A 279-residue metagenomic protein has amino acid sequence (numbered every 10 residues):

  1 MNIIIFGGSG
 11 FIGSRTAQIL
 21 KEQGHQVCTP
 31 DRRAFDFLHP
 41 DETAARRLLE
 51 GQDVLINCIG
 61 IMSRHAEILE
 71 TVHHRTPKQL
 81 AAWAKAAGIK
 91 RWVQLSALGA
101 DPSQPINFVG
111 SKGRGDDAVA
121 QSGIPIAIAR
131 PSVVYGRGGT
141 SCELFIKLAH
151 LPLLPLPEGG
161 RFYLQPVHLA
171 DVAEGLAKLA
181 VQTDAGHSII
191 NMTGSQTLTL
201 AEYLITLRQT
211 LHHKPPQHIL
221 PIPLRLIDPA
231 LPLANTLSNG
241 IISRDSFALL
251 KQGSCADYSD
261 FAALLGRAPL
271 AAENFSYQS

Functional and structural regions predicted by a protein language model:
I3-Q23: N-terminal Rossmann NAD(P)H-binding glycine-rich loop of SDR-like oxidoreductase domains
F37-Q79, W83-A86, L98-P102: NAD(P)H-binding glycine-rich loop region in Rossmannoid oxidoreductase-like domains and their noncatalytic homologs
I61, R75-P131: Conserved Rossmann-fold NAD(P)-dependent oxidoreductase catalytic core, especially the SDR/UDP-sugar
A127-L144: Flexible, glycine-rich beta-alpha linker
T140-S141, G159-V181, S188-N191: Substrate-positioning beta->alpha
Y163-A170, M192-T210, P221-P232, A268-A271: Substrate-binding strand-loop-helix patch in Rossmann-like NAD(P)-dependent oxidoreductase/epimerase domains
R208-Q252: Terminal hydrophobic/aromatic helix or amphipathic segment near a protein terminus
K251-S279: Amphipathic terminal alpha-helices
